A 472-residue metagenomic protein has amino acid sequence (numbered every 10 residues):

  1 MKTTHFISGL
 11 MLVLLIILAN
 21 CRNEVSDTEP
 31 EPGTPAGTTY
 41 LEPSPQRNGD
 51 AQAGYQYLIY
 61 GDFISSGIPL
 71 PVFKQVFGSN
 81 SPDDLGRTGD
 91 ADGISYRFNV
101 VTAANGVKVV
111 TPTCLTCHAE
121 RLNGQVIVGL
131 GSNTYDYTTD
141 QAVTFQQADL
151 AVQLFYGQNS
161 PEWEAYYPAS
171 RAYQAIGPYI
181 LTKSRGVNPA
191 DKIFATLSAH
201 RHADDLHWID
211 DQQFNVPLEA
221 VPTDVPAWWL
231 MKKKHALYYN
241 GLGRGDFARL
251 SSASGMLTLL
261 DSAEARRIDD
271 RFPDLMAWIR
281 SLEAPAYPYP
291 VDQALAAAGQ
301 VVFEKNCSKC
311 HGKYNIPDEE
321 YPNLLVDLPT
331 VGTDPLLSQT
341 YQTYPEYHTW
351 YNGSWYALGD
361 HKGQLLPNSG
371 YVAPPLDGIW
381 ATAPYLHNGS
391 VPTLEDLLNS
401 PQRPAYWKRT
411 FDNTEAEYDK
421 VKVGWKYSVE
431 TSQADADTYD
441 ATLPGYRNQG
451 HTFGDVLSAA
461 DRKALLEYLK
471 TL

Functional and structural regions predicted by a protein language model:
M1-L10: Bacterial N-terminal signal peptides that target proteins for export
I17-N20: C-terminal motif of bacterial Sec signal peptides marking the signal peptidase cleavage site
R22-L472: Periplasmic c-type cytochrome electron-transfer domains
